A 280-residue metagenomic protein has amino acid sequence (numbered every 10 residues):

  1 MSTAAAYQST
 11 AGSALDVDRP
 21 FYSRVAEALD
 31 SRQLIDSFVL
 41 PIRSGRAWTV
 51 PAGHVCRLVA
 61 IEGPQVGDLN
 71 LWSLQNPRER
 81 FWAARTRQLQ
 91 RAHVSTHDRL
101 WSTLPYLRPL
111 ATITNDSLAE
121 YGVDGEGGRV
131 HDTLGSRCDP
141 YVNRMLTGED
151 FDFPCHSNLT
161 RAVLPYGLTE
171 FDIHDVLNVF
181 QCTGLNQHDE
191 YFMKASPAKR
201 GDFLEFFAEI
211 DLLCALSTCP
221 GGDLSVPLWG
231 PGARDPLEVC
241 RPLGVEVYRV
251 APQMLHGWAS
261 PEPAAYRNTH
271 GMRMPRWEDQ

Functional and structural regions predicted by a protein language model:
M1-Q280: Intrinsically disordered, low-complexity segments enriched in small/polar residues
